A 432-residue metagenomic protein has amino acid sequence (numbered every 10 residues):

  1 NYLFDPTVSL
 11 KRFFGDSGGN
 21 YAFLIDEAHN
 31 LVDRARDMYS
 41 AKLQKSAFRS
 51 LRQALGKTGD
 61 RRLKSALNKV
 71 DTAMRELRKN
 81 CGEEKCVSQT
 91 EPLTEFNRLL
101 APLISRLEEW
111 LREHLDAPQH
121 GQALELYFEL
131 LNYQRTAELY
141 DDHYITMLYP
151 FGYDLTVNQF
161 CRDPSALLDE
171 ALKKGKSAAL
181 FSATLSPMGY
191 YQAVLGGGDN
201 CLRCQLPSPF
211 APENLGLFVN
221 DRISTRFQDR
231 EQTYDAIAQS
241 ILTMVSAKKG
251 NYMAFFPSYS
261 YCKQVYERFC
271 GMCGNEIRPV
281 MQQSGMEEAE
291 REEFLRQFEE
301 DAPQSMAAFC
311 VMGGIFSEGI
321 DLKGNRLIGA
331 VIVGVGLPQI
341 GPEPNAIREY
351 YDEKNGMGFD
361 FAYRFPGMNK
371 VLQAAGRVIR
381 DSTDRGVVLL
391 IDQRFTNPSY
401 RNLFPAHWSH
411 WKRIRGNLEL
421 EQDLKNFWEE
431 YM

Functional and structural regions predicted by a protein language model:
N1-M432: ASCE RecA-like P-loop NTPase motor cores that couple ATP hydrolysis to mechanical translocation on nucleic acids
